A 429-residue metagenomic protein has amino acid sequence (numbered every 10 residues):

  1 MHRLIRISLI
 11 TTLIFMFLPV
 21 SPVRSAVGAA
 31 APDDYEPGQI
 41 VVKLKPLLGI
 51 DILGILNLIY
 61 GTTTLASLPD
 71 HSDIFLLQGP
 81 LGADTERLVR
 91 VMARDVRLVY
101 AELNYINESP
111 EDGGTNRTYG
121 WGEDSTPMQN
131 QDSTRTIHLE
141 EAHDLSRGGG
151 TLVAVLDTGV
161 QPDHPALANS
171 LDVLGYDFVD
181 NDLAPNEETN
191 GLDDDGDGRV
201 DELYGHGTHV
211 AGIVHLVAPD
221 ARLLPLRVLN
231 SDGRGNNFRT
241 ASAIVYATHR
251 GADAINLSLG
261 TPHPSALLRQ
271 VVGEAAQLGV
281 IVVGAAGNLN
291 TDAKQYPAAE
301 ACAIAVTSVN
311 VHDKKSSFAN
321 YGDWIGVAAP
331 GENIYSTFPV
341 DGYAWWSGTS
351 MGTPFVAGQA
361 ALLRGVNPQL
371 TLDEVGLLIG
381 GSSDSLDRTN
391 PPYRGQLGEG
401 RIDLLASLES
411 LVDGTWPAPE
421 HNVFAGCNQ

Functional and structural regions predicted by a protein language model:
S8-P19: Bacterial N-terminal signal peptides
P22-G122: Primarily auto-inhibitory N-terminal propeptides
V27-G28, L65-P69, A93-L152, V160 (+7 more regions): Protease zymogen maturation seam
V42, L77, L98-A101, A142 (+5 more regions): Generic structural signal for small/hydrophobic residues in well-ordered secondary structure, especially within
T115-L224, R239-S242, H249-R250, V340 (+1 more regions): Active-site core segment of subtilase-fold serine proteases
L183-L192, D201, L226, T240 (+1 more regions): Catalytic-core environment of secreted peptidases
R239, A243, T248-S258, A266-V271 (+5 more regions): C-terminal subdomain of the subtilisin-like protease fold in secreted/lumenal serine endopeptidases
M351-P368: Short, small-residue alpha-helix embedded
